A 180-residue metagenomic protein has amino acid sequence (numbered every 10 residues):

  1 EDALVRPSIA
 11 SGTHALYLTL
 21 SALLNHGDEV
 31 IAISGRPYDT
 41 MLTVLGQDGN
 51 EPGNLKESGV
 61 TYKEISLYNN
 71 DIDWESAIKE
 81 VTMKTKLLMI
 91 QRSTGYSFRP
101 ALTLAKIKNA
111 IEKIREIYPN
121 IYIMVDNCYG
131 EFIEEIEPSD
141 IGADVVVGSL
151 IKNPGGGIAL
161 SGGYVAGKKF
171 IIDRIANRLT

Functional and structural regions predicted by a protein language model:
L4-S8: Short glycine-rich or small-residue beta-strand-to-loop segments that form or flank ligand, phosphate, metal/Fe-S
A10-T180: Conserved PLP-enzyme active-site core in the AAT-like
